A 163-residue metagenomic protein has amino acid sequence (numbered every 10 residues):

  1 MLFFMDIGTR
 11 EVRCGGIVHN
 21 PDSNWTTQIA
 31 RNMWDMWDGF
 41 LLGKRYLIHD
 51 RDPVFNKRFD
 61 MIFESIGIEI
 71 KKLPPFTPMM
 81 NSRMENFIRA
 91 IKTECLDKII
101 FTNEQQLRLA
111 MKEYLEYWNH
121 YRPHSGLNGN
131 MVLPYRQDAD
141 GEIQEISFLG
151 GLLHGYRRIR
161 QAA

Functional and structural regions predicted by a protein language model:
M1-A163: Charged DNA-binding/catalytic regions of mobile-element recombinases
